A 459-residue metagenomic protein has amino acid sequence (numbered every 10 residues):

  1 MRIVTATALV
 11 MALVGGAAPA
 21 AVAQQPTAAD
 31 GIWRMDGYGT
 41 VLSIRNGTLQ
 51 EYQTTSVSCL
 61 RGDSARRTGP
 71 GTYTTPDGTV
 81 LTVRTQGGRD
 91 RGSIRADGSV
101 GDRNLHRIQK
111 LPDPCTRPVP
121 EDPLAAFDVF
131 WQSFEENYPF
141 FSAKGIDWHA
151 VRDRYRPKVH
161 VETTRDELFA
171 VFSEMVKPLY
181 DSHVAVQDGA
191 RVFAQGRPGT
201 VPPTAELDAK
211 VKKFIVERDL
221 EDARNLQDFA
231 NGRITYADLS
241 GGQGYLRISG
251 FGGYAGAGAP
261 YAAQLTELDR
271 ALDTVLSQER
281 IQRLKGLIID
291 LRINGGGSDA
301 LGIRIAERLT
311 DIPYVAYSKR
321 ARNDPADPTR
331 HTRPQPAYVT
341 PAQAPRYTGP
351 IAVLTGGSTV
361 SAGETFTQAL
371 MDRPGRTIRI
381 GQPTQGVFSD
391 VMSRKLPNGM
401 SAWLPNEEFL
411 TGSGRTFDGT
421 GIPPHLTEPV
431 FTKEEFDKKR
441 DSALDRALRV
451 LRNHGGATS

Functional and structural regions predicted by a protein language model:
M1-Q24: Secretory targeting and sorting signals
I3, A23-L287, L291-A321, V391 (+2 more regions): Flexible, low-complexity junctional segments that flank or bridge functional domains
M175, I351, T359-R373: Cysteine-centered nucleophilic/redox motifs
V184, V360, P374-V387: Short, well-structured beta-strand/strand-turn elements
G244-S249, G286-R292, P350-L354, A369 (+2 more regions): Soluble periplasmic/extracytoplasmic beta-strand elements of cell-envelope proteins
G296-L354, S358, S389-S393, N406-L410 (+1 more regions): Gly/Ser/Thr-rich loop/hinge elements
G381-P397, A402, G419-H425: C-terminal soluble interaction/assembly domains
D418, I422-S459: Low-complexity, Gly/Ser/Thr/Pro-rich intrinsically disordered linker/tail segments
